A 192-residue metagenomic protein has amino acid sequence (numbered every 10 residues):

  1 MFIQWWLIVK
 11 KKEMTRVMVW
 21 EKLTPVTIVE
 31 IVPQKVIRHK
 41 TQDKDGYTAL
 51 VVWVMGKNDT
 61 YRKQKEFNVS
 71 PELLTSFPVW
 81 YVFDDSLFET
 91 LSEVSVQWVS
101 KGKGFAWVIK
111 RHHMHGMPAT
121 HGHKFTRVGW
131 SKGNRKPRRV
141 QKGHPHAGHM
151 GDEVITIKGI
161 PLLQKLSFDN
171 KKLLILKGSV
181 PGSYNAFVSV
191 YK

Functional and structural regions predicted by a protein language model:
M1-K192: Extended basic (Lys/Arg/His-rich) segments that typically form rRNA-contacting surfaces in ribosomal proteins
